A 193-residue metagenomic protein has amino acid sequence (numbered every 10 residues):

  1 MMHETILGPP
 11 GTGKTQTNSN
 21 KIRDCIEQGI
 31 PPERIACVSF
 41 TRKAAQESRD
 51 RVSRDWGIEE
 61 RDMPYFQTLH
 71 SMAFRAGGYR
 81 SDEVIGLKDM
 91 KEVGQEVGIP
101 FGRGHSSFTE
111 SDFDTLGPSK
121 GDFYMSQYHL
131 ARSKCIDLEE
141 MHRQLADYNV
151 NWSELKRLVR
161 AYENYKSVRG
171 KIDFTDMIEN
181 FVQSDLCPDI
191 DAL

Functional and structural regions predicted by a protein language model:
M1-E83: P-loop NTPase Walker
M1-T12, Q16-T17, R34-A36, S107-L193: Accessory N-terminal region flanking or inserted into the helicase ATPase core in nucleic-acid motor proteins
G29, G57, V97-G98, N149 (+1 more regions): Short, flexible coil/linker elements and helix-boundary hinge sites characteristic of intrinsically disordered
R34, V52-D55, E83-V84, F101-G104 (+2 more regions): Phosphate/NTP-binding elements of NTP-utilizing enzymes
D62, T68, K88-K91, K156-E163: SF2 helicase/translocase NTPase motor core, specifically the RecA-like lobe 1 inter-motif segment between Walker
A76, K88-D89, D176, V182: Solvent-exposed, flexible loop/coil residues
R80-E92, P188-D189: Compositionally biased, low-complexity linear motifs
G86-F113: Conserved phosphoryl-transfer catalytic core
